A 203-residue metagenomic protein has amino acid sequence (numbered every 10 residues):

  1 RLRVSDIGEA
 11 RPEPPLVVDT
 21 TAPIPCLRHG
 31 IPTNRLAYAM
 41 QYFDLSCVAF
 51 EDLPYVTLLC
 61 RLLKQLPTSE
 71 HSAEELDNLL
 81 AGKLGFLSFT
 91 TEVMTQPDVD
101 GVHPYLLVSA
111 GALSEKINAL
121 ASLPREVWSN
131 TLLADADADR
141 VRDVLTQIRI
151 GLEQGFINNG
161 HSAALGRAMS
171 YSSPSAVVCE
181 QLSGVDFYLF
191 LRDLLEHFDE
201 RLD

Functional and structural regions predicted by a protein language model:
R1-S5: Low-complexity, highly charged intrinsically disordered N-terminal segments that act as targeting/localization
I7-P54: Active-site-adjacent "gating/activation" loops or surface patches in catalytic cores
N34-K64, T68-R201: M16 family metallopeptidases and their MPP-like homologs
